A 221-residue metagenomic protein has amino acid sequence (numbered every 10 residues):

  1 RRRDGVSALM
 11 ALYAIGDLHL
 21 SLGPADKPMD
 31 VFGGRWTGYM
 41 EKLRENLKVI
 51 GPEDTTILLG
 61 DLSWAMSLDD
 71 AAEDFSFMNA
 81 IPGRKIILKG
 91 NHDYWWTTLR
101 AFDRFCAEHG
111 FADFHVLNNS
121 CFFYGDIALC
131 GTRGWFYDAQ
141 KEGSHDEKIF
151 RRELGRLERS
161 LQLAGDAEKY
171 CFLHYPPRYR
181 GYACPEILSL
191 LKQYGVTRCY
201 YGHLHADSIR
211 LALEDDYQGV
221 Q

Functional and structural regions predicted by a protein language model:
R1-L9: N-terminal amphipathic/basic-hydrophobic helices that include classical n-h-c signal peptides and signal-anchor
A11, P24-Y124, A183-V196, Q218-V220: Core catalytic region of metal-dependent phosphoesterases/phosphodiesterases, especially metallo-beta-lactamase-like
A11-L18: Short, hydrophobic/glycine-enriched beta-strand segments
D17, G60-D61, G90-N91, H174 (+1 more regions): Active-site glycine-centered loops adjacent to acidic/histidine catalytic or metal-binding residues that shape
L18-G23, T97-E186, L190: Conserved catalytic scaffold of divalent metal-dependent phosphoesterases
A65-M66, R178-G181, S208: Short, solvent-exposed loop/turn segments at secondary-structure junctions
T197-A212: Short, flexible loop segments at boundaries between secondary-structure elements
R210-Q221: Short acidic, glycine/proline-enriched helix-loop-strand junctions
